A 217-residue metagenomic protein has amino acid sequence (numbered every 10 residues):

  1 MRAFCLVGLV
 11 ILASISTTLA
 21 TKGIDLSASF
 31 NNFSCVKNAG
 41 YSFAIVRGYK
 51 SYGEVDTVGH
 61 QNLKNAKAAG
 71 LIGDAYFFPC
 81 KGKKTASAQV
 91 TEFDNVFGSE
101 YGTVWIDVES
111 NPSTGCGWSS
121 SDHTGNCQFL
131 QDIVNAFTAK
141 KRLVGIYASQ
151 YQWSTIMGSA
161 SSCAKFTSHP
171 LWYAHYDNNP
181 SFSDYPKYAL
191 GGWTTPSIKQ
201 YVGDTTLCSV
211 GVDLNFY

Functional and structural regions predicted by a protein language model:
R2-A20: Cleavable N-terminal signal peptides of Sec/SRP-targeted secreted and luminal proteins
L19-R142: Substrate-binding cleft of extracellular glycoside hydrolase catalytic domains
L19-S27, C35, A164-Y217: Functionally critical loop-and-helix segments that line ligand-binding/catalytic clefts of soluble enzyme domains
A86-D94, S154-C163: Distinct, well-ordered alpha-helical segments
T103-W105, T155-S159, A164-L171: Accessory recognition modules or surfaces
S113-G115, W153-I156: Short catalytic/ligand-binding loop motif for oxyanion handling, primarily in non-cytosolic enzymes, centered on
F137, K141-T155: Aromatic-lined carbohydrate-recognition surfaces of secreted/lumenal glycan-active proteins
